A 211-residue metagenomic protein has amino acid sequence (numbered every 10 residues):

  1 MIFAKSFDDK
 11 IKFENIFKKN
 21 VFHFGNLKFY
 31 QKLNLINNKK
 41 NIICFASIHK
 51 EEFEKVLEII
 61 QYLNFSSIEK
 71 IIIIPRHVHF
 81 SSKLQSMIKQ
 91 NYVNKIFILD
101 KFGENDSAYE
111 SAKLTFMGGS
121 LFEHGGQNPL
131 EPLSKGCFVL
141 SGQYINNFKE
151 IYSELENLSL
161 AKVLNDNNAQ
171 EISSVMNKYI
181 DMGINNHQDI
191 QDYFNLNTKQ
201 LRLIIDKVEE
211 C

Functional and structural regions predicted by a protein language model:
M1-C211: Nucleotide-activated sugar donor-binding and catalytic core shared by glycosyltransferases and related lipid-linked
